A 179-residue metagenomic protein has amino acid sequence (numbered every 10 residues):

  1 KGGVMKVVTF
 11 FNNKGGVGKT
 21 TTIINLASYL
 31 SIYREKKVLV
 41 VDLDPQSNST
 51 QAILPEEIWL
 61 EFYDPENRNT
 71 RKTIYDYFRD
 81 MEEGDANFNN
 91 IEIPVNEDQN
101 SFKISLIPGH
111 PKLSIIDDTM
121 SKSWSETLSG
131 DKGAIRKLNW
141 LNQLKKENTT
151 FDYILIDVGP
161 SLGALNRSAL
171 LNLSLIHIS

Functional and structural regions predicted by a protein language model:
G2-S179: P-loop NTP-binding core
